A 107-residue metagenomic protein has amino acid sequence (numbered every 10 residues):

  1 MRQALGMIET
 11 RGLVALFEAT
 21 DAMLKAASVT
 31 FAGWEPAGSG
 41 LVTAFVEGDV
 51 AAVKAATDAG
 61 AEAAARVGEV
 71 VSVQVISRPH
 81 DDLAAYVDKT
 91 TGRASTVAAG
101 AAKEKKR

Functional and structural regions predicted by a protein language model:
M1-G40, E47-R107: Long, contiguous binding/interaction regions
